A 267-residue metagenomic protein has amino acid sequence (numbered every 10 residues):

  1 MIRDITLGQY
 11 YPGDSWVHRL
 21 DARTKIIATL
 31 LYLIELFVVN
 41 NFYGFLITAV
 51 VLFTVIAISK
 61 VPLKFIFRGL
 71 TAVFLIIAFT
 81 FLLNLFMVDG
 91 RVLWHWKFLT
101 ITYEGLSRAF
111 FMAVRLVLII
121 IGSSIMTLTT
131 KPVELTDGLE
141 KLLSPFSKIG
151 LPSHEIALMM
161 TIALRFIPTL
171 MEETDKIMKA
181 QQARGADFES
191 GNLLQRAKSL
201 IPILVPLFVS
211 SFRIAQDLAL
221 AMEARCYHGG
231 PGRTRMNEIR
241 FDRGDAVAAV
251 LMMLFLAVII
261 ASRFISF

Functional and structural regions predicted by a protein language model:
M1-F42, V50-A57, S144-L151, E155-L158 (+2 more regions): Transmembrane alpha-helix interface motif
D14, F37, K60-F65, W96 (+4 more regions): Membrane-helix interfacial "entry" motifs
K25, L63-F74, A248: Alpha-helical transmembrane segments and their helix-start/interface "positive-inside/aromatic belt" motifs in integral
N41-T48, F65-R68: Short, aromatic-rich membrane-interface segments at the entry and exit of alpha-helical transmembrane domains
V51-V61, I76-F79: Alpha-helical transmembrane segments and their membrane-interface exit regions
V73-A186: Juxtamembrane/interface alpha-helical elements of multi-pass membrane proteins
